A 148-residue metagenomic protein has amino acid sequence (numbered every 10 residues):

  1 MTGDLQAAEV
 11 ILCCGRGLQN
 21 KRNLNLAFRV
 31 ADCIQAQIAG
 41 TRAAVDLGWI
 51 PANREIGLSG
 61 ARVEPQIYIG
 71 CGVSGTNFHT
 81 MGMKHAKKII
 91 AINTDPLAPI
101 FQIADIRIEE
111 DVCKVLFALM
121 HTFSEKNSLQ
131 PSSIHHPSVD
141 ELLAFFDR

Functional and structural regions predicted by a protein language model:
M1-R148: N-terminal glycine-rich FAD/FM-binding segment characteristic of electron-transfer flavoproteins
